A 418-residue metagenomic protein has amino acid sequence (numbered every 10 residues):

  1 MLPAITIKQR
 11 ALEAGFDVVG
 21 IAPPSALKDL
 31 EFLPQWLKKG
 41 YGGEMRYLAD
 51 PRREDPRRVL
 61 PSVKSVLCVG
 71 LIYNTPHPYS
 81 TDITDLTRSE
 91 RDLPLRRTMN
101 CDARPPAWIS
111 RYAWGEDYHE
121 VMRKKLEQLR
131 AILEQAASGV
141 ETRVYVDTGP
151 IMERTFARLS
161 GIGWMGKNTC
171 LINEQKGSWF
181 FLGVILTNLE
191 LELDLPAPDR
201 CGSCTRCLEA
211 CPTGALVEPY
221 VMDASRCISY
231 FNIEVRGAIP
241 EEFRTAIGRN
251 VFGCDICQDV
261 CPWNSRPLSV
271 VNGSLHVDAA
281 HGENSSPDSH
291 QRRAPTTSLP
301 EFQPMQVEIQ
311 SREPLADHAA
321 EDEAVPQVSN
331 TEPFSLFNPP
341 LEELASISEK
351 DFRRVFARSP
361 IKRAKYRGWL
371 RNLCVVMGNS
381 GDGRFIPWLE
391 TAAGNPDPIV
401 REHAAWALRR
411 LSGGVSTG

Functional and structural regions predicted by a protein language model:
M1-T87, P94, M99-R200: Auxiliary alpha/beta "docking" domains used to position bulky ligands
F16, R206-S229, R236, N250-S269 (+3 more regions): Iron-sulfur cluster-binding cysteine motifs and their immediate structural context in ferredoxin-like electron-transfer
T81-R104, V271-T296, S311-P333, G414-G418: Intrinsic disorder/low-complexity segments
Y230-T245, P262-S269, G273-H276, T296-I347: A beta-strand-loop signature enriched in Asp, Gly, Thr, and Trp that corresponds to the sialidase/neuraminidase Asp-box
P333-R367, C374: Alpha-helical adaptor scaffolds
D351-V355, D382-A393, G413-G418: Amphipathic alpha-helical scaffolding segments comprising HEAT/armadillo-like alpha-solenoid repeats
Y366, P396-P398: Short inter-helical turns and helix N-cap capping residues of alpha-solenoid HEAT/ARM repeat scaffolds
L370-G381, E402-G413: Structural detector for internal amphipathic alpha-helices that build alpha-solenoid repeat scaffolds
